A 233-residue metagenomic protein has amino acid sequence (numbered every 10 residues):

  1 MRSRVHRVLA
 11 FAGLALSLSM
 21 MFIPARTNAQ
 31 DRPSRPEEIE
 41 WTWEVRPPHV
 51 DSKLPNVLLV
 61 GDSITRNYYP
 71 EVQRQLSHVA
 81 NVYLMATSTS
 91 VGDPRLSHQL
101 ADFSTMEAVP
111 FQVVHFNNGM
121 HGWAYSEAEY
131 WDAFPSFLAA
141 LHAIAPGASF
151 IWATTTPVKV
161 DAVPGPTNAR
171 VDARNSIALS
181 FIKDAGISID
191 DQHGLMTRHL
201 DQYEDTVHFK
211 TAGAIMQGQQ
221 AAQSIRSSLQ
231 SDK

Functional and structural regions predicted by a protein language model:
M1-A12: Bacterial N-terminal signal peptides that target proteins for export
F11-M21: Bacterial N-terminal signal peptides
N28-I39, D51-K53, S77, I215-K233: Conserved catalytic region of serine esterases and O-acyltransferases that act on ester linkages in lipids
R32-S136, K159-D161, A169-D172: Conserved SGNH/GDSL esterase-like catalytic core that processes O-acyl groups on lipids and polysaccharides
S97-K233: Alpha-helical cap/lid subdomain in secreted, periplasmic, or secretory-pathway luminal O-acyl-processing enzymes
